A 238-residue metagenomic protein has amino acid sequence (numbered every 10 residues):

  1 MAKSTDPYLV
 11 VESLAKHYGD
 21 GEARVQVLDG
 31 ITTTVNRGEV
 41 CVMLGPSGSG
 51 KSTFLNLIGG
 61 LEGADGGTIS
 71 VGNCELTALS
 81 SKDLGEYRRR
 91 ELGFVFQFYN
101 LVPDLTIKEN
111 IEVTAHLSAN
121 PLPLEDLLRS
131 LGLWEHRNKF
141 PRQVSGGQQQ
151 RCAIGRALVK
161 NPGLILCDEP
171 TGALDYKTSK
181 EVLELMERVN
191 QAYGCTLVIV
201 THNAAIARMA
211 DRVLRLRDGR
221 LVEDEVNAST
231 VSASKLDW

Functional and structural regions predicted by a protein language model:
M1-H17, E223-W238: ABC-family P-loop ATPase nucleotide-binding domain
P7-A210, R215-L216, L221: ABC family nucleotide-binding domain
